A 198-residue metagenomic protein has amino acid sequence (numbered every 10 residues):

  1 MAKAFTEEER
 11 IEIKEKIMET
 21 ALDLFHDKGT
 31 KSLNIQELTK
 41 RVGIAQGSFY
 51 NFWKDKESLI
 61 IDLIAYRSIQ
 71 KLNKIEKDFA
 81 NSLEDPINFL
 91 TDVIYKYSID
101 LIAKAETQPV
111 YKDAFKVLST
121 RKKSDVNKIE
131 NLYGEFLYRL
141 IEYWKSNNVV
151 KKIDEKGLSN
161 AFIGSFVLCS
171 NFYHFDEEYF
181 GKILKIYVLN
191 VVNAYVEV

Functional and structural regions predicted by a protein language model:
M1-K28, Q36-E37, R41: Basic, helix-initiating cap at the start of DNA-binding domains
I13, K56, R67-K71, V93-Y97 (+2 more regions): Hydrophobic/aromatic residues within well-ordered alpha-helical segments
K16, L59-R67, K74: Alpha-helical DNA-contacting segments of helix-turn-helix folds
L24-S58: Helix-turn-helix
D62, E76-A103, L158-F162: Hydrophobic alpha-helical connector segments
I69, N73, T120-N147, K156-N160 (+2 more regions): Amphipathic alpha-helical packing segments from all-alpha helical-bundle domains
I99-E135: Short secondary-structure transition hinges
Y138-S146, G164-N171, F175-V198: C-terminal peripheral helix-coil segments that are non-catalytic and often amphipathic
